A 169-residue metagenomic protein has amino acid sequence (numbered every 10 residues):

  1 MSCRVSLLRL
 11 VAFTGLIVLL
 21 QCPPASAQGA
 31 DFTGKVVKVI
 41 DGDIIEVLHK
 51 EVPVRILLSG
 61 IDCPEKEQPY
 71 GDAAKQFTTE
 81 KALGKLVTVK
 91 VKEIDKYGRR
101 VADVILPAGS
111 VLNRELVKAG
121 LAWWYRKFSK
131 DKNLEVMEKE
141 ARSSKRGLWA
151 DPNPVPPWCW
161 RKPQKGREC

Functional and structural regions predicted by a protein language model:
S2-C169: Small beta-barrel nucleic-acid-binding modules, primarily SNase/OB-fold domains and secondarily Tudor-like barrels
